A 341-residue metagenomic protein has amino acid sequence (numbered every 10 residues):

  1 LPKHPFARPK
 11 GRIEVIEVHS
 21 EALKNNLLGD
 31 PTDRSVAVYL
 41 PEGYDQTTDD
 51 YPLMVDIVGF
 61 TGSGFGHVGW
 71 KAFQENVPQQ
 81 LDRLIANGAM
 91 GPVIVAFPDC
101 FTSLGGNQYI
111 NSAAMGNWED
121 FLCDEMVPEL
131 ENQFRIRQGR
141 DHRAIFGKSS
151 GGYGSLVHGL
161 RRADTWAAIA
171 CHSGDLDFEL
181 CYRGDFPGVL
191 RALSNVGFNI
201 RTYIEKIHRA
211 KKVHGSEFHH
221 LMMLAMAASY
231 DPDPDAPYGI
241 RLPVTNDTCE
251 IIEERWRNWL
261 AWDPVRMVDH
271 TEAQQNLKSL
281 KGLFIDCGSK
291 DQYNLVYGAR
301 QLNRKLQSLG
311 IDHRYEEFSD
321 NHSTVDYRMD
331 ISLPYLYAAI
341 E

Functional and structural regions predicted by a protein language model:
L1-E341: Non-catalytic cap/lid and distal C-terminal segments of serine-dependent acyl enzymes
